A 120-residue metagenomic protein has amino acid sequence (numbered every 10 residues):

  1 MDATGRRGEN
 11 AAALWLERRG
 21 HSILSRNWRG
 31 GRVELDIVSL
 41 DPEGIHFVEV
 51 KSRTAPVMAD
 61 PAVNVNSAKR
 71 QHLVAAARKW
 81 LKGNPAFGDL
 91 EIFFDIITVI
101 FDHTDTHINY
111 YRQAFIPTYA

Functional and structural regions predicted by a protein language model:
M1-N27: Acidic-basic catalytic patches of nuclease active cores, encompassing PD-(D/E)XK and other metal-cofactor nuclease
L16, L35-P61, L73: Conserved catalytic cores of phosphodiester-cleaving nucleases, focusing on short active-site segments
W28-G30, S39, S52, T98: Short, glycine/acidic-enriched loop or turn micro-motifs at the edges of active sites
G30-V33, T104: Short acidic/glycine-enriched loop/turn segments that link adjacent beta-strands
R32, I45-F47, E91, I108: Structural motif
M58-I92: Mid-chain, well-packed structural core segment of small domains
G83-A120: Domain-level recognition of nuclease-like catalytic cores that cleave nucleotide substrates
